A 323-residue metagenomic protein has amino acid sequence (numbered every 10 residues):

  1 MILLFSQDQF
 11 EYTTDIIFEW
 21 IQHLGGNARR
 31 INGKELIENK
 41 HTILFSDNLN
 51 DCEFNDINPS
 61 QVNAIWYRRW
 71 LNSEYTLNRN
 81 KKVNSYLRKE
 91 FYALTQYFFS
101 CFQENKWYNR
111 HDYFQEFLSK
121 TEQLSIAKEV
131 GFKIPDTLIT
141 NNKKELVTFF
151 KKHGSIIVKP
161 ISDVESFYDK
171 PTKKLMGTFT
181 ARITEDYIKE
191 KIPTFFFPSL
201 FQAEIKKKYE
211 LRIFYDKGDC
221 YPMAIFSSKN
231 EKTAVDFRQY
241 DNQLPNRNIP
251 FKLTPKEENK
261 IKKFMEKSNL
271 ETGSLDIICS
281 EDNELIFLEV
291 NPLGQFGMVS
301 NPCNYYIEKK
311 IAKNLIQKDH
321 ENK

Functional and structural regions predicted by a protein language model:
M1-L3: Extreme N-terminal starter segment of soluble prokaryotic enzymes
D8-W20, I31-I134, E145-T148: Conserved N-proximal alpha/beta basic substrate-recognition cap immediately N-terminal to, or forming the N-lobe
L24-R29: A generic structural motif
V83-E90, L244-K252: A short acidic, glycine-rich active-site loop that binds or catalyzes chemistry on phosphate/adenosine moieties
N142: Conserved nucleotidyltransferase catalytic core and NTase-mimicking acidic/glycine-rich helix/loop elements in nucleic
K151-P250: Phosphate-binding site of ATP-dependent enzymes
Y215-K217, I277-E281: Short, low-complexity Ser/Thr-rich regulatory SLiMs
N248-N259, K263-E271, C279-K323: C-terminal active-site "lid" helix and adjoining low-complexity regulatory extension at the edge of ATP-using catalytic
